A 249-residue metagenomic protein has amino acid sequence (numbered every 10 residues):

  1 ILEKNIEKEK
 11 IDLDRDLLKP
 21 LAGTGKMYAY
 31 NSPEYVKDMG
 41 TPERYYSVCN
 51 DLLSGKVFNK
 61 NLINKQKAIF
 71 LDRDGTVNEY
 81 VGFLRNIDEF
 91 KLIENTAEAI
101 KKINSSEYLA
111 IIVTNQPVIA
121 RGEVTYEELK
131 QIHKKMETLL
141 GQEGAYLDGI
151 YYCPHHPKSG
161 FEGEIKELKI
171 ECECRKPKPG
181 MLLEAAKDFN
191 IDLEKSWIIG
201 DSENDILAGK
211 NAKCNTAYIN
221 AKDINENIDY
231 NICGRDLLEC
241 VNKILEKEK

Functional and structural regions predicted by a protein language model:
I1-F58: Catalytic-core segments of class I nucleotidyltransferases/pyrophosphorylases that form NMP-activated intermediates
I6-E9, D88-E89, G122-E127: Short, solvent-exposed loop/turn segments at secondary-structure boundaries
T41, K178, D236: Short, conserved phosphate/pyrophosphate- and ester-handling motifs at nucleotide-, phospho-/glycolipid
Q66-A110: Active-site neighborhood of HAD-like aspartate-dependent phosphohydrolases
T96, I100-M136, Y146-S159, G209: Substrate-recognition element of Asp-dependent hydrolases with the DxDx(T/V) motif
R121-T138, F161-M181: Short, electropositive alpha-helical surface patch
I165-E167, E173-E203: Conserved Lys-Pro-Asp/Glu-containing loop-to-beta segment of HAD-superfamily phosphomonoesterases, centered on
W197-G234: Acidic, Mg2+-coordinating phosphoryl-transfer loop and its flanking beta/alpha structural elements, shared across
